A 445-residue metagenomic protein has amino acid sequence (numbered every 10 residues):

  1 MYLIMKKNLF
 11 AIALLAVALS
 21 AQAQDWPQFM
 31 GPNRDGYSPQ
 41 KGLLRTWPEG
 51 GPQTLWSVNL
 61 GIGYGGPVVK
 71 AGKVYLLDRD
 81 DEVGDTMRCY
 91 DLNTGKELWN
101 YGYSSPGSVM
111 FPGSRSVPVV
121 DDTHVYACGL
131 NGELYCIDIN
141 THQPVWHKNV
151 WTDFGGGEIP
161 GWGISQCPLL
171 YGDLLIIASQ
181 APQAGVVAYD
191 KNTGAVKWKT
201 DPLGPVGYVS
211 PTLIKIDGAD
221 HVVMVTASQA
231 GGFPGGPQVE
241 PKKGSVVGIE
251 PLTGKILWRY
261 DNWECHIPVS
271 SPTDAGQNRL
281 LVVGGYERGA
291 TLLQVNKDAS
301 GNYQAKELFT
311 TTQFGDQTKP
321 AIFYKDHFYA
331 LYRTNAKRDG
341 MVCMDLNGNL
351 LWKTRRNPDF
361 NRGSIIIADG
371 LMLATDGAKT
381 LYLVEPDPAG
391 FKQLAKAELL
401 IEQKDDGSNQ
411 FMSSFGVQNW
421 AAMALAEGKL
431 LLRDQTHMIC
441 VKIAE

Functional and structural regions predicted by a protein language model:
A13-Q22: Hydrophobic h-region of N-terminal signal peptides that target proteins for export in Gram-negative bacteria
Q24-Q53, L293: Blade/loop signatures of beta-propeller domains
G31-R34, R79-D81, L130, Q180 (+7 more regions): Short loop/turn segments immediately following the C-termini of beta-strands
L55-V68, V83-G84, N100-V119, H147-L170 (+8 more regions): Extracytoplasmic beta-rich repeat domains
A71-G72, D122-T123, G172-D173, A219-D220 (+4 more regions): Short coil/turn segments that connect the beta-strands within blades of beta-propeller domains
R288, A378-T380, S413-E445: Blade-level signature of beta-propeller repeat domains, shared across WD40, Kelch, NHL, RCC1 and BNR/Asp-box propellers
R288-G289, Q313-G390: Loop/turn-rich, solvent-exposed surfaces of beta-rich toroidal or solenoidal domains
A290-N302, L383-K392, K442-E445: Short loop/turn segments immediately following beta-strands, especially the blade-tip and inter-blade linker loops
